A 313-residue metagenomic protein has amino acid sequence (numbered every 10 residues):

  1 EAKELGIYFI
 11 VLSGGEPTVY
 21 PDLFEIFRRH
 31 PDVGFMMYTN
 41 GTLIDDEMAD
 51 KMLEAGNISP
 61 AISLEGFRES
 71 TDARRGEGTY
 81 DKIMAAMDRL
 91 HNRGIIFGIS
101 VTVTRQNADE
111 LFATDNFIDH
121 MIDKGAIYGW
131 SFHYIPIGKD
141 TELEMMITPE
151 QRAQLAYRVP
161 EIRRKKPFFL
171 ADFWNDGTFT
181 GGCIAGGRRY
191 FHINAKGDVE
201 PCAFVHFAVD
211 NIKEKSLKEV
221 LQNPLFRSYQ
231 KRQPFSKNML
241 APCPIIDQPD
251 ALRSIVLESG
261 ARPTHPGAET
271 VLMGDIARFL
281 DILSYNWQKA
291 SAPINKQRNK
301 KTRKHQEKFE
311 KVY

Functional and structural regions predicted by a protein language model:
A2-S13, Y20-F132: Radical SAM/AdoMet-radical enzyme domain recognition
G15, N40-G41, R188, F204: Structured loop/turn residues at secondary-structure junctions
R28-P31, L53, H91, I122 (+5 more regions): Alpha-helix boundary recognition
T71-R74, I147, C183, V209-I212 (+1 more regions): Short clusters of hydrophobic/aromatic residues that line enzyme substrate/ligand-binding pockets
E77-Y80, M146-P149, A153, D210-K215: Short, conserved loop/turn and helix-capping segments at secondary-structure boundaries that abut family-defining
I95, D123-I127, E161-F169, G267: Structural alpha-beta junctions
A108, F132-P201, P242-A251: A C-terminal junction/extension of Radical SAM enzymes
F204-Y313: Flexible mid-to-C-terminal extensions adjoining Fe-S/redox cofactors in radical SAM and related proteins
